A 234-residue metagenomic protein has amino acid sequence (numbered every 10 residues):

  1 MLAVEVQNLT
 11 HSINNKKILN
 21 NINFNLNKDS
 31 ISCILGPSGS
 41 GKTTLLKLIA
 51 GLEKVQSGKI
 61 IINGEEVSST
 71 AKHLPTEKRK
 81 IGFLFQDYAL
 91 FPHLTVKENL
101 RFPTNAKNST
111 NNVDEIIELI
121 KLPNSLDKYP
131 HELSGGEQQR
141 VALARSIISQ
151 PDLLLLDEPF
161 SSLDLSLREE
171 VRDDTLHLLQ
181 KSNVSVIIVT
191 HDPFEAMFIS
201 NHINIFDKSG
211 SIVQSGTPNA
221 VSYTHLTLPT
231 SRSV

Functional and structural regions predicted by a protein language model:
S40, T224-T230: Conserved small/polar residues in nucleotide/adenosyl-binding loops
A50: Helix-to-loop junction immediately C-terminal to a conserved catalytic motif
E65, N108-L126, L176-H177: Conserved ABC ATPase "signature" region
V67-F83: ABC ATPase NBD coupling module
Y129-L133, E137-Q139: Conserved ABC ATPase signature
I148-D152: A short, proline-enriched helix->beta-strand linker immediately N-terminal to the Walker B motif in ABC-type P-loop
L154-E158: Catalytic Walker B motif of ABC-type/P-loop ATPase nucleotide-binding domains
